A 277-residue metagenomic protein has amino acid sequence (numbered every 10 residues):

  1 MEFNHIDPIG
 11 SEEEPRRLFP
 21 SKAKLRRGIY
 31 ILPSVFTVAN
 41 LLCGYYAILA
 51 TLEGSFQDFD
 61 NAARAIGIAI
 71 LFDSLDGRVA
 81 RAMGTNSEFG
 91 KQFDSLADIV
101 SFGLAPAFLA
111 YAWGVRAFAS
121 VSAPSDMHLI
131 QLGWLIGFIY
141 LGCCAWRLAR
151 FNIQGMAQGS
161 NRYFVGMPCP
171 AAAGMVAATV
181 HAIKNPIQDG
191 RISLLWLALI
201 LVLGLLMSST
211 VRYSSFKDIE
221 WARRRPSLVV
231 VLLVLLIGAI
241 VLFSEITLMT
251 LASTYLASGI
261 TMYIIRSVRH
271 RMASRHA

Functional and structural regions predicted by a protein language model:
M1-S21, S160-A277: C-terminal membrane-associated helical module and adjoining short loops/tails
M1-S74, M262: Topogenic membrane-insertion module of multi-pass membrane proteins
P8-L25, D76-S87, F151-R162: Cytosolic, membrane-interface loops and tails of multi-pass inner-membrane proteins
K22, R26-F36, F59-A62, S87-G90 (+6 more regions): Membrane-interface helix-boundary signature
I31-A39, S95-F102, V165-A173, R225-V229: Select subsegments of transmembrane alpha-helices in polytopic membrane proteins, especially boundary-proximal
V35, R64, A82-L148: Multi-pass membrane catalytic core of lipid/isoprenoid biosynthesis enzymes
L42, L71, L75, V79 (+2 more regions): Active-site His/Glu-centered metal-binding helix of metallohydrolases
Y46-R64, A107-L135, T179-W196, L242-I246: Helix-coil boundary and interhelical linker segments in multi-pass alpha-helical membrane proteins
